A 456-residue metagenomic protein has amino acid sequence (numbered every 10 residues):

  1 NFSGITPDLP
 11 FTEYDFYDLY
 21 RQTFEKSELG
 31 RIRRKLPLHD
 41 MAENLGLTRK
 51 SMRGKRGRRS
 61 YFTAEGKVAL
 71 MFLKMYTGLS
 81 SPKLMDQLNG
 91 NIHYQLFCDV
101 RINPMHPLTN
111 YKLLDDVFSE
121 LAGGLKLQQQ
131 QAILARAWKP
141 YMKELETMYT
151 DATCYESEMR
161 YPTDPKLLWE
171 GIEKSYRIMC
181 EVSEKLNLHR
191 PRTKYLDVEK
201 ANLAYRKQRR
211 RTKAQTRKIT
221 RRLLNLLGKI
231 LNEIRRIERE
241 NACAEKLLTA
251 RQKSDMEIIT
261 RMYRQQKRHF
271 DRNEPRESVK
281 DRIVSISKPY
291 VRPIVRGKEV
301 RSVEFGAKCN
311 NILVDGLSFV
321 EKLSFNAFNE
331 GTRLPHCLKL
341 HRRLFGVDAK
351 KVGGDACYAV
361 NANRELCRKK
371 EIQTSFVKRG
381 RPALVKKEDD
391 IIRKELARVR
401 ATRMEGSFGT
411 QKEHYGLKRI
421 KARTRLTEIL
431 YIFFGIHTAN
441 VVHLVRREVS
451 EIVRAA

Functional and structural regions predicted by a protein language model:
N1-E43, R446-A456: Charged, often Cys/His-bearing segments associated with DNA-binding zinc-finger transcription factors
F2-Y14, G54-F62, L247-I258, G380-R381: Short N-terminal helix-initiation segments at or just after the protein's N-terminus
R21, S60-F62, R301: Short secondary-structure boundary/capping segments within folded domains
K26-A69, Y76, K387: Basic, short loop/linker segments at the boundary and entry of helix-turn-helix/winged-helix-like folds
S51-G66, M71-M105: Short, Lys/Arg-enriched phosphate-binding patches
S80-K83, L88, I102, P107 (+1 more regions): Anion-binding and metal-coordination hotspots
